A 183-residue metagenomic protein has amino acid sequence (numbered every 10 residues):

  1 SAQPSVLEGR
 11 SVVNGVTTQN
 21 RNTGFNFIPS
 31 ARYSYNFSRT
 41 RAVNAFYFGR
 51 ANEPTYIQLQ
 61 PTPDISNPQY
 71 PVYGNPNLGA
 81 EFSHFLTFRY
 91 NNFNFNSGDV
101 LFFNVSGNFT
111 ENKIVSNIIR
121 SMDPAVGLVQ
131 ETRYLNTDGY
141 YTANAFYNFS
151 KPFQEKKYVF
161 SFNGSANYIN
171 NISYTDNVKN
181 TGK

Functional and structural regions predicted by a protein language model:
S1-K183: Exposed, low-structure sequence patches enriched in small/polar residues
